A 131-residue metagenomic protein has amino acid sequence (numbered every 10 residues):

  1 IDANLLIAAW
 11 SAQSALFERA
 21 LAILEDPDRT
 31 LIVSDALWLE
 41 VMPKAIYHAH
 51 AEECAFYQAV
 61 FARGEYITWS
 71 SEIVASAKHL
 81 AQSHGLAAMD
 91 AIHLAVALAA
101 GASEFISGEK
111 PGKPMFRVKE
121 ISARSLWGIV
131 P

Functional and structural regions predicted by a protein language model:
I1, I32-V33, T68, A88-A91 (+1 more regions): Short beta-strand scaffold positions
I1-V33, A45-F56, R124-P131: Short, well-structured N-terminal submotif of metal-dependent ribonuclease cores
L5-L6, L37, I73, H93 (+1 more regions): Alpha-helix capping/helix-boundary segments
A8, E40-P43, A77: A short acidic, helix-capping loop that chelates divalent metal ions and anchors anionic groups
A12, A36, A62-S83: Acidic catalytic patch
D28-R29, L86, A100-A102: Short, high-confidence coil segments that cap the C-terminus of an alpha-helix and link into the following beta-strand
E40, Y66-I67, L94-P131: Acidic, PIN/NYN-like endoribonuclease modules and their adjacent C-terminal/linker elements
